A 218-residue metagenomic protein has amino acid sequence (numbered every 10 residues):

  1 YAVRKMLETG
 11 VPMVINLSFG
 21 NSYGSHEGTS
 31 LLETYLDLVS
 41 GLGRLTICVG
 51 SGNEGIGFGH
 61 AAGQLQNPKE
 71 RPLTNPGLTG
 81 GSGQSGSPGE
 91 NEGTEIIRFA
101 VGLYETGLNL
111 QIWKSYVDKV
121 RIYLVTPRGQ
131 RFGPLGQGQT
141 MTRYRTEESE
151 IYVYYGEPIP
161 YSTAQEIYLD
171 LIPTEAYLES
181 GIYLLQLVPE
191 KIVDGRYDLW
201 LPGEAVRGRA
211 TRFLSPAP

Functional and structural regions predicted by a protein language model:
Y1-P218: Loop-rich non-cytosolic ectodomains and luminal regions
